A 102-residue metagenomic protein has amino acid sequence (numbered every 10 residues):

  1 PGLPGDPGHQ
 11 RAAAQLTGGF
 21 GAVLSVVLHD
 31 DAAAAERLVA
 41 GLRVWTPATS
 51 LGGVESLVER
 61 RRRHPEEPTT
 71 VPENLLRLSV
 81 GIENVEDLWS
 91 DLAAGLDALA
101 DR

Functional and structural regions predicted by a protein language model:
P1-R43, R62-T70: Conserved small-domain helix->loop->beta segment predominantly found in fold-type I
G18, H29-A32, A48, I82 (+2 more regions): Electropositive phosphate-/nucleotide-binding environments in soluble metabolic enzymes
F20-A22, G52-V54, P72-N74: A generic structural signal for well-ordered coil/turn residues at beta-strand boundaries that shape enzyme active-site
A22-V26, T49-G52, R102: Glycine-rich loops and low-complexity Gly/Arg-rich segments that provide flexible linkers or classic glycine-based
E36-S56: Surface-exposed, low-hydrophobicity interaction/linker segments
A40-G41, S56-R102: PLP-dependent enzyme catalytic core of the Aspartate aminotransferase-like
